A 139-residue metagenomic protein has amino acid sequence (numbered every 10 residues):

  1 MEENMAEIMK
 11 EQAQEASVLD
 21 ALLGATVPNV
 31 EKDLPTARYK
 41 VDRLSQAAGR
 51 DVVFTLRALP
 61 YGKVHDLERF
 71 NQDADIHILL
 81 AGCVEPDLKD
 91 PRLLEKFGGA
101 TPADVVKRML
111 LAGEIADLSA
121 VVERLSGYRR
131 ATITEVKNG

Functional and structural regions predicted by a protein language model:
E2-P28, N138-G139: Low-complexity intrinsically disordered segments
E3, E7, Q46-G139: Short, surface-exposed, charged amphipathic helix/loop patches that serve as local interaction elements
Q14-S17, Y39, A120: N-terminal functional modules and adjacent low-complexity/disordered segments of proteins
S17-D20, D42, F54: Intrinsic-disorder/low-complexity peptide segments enriched for small residues
L23-S45: Short acidic, Pro/Gly- and aromatic-enriched capping/linker segments at domain boundaries
